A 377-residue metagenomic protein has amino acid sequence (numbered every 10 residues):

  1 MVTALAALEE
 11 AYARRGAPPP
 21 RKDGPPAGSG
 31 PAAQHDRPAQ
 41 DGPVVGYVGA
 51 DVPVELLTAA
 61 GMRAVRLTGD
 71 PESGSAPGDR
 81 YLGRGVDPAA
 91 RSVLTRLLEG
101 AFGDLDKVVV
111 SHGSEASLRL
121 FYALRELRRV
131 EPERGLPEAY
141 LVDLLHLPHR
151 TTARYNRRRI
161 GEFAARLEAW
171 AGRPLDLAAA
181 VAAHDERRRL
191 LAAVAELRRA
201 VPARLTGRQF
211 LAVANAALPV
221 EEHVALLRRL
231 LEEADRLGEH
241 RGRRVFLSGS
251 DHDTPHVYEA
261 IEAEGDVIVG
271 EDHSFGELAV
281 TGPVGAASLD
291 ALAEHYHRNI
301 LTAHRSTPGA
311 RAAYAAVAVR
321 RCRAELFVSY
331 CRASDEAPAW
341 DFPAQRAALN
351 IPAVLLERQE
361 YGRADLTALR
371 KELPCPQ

Functional and structural regions predicted by a protein language model:
M1-D23, G30, D36-V44, R157 (+1 more regions): A charged, amphipathic alpha-helical module
V44, K107, R244, E325-L326: Structural motif
G46-Y47, D51-F121: An N-terminal, globular interaction/scaffold subdomain
G49-D51, E55-D70, S248-A315: Redox- and metal-dependent alpha/beta enzyme cores, enriched for Fe-S-associated oxidoreductases and cofactor-handling
T68-G74, L144-L145, D272-E277, R358-Y361: Short, acidic/turn-prone active-site loops that include or flank metal/cofactor- and phosphate-binding residues
S92-A169: Acidic/His-rich segments in extracytoplasmic proteins that coordinate ligands and/or metal ions
R96-L97, S306-R323, W340-D341: A short, acidic, amphipathic alpha-helical segment used as a generic capping/interface helix at domain edges
F342-Q377: Peripheral docking tails and interdomain loops at the edges of cofactor- or intermediate-handling domains
